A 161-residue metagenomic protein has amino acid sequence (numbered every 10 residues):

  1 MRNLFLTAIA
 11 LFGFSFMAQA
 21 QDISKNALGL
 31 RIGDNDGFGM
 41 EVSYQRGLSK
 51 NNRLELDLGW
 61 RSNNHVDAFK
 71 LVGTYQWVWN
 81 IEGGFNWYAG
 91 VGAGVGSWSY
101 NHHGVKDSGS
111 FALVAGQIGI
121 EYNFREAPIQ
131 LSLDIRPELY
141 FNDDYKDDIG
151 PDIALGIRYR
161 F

Functional and structural regions predicted by a protein language model:
L4-F14: Sec-dependent N-terminal signal peptides
S15-D22: Sec/Tat signal peptide C-region and signal peptidase I cleavage site
S24-L58: Start-of-domain marker
S24-N26, D36-M40, D67-L71, F85 (+2 more regions): Residues that define the transmembrane beta-barrel architecture of outer-membrane proteins
R31-N35, G59-R61, G92-G96, D134-Y140 (+1 more regions): Outer-membrane beta-barrel pore domains and translocons
R46-L133: Gram-negative (and chloroplast) outer-membrane scaffold detector with strong preference for beta-barrel transmembrane
V66, R125-F161: Predominantly the C-terminal beta-signal and adjacent terminal strand-loop region of outer-membrane beta-barrel
